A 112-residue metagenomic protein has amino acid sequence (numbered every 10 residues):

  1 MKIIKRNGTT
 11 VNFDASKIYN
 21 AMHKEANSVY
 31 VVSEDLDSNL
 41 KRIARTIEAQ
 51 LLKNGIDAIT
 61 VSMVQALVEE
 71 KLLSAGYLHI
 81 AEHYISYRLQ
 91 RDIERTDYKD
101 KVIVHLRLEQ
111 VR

Functional and structural regions predicted by a protein language model:
M1-R112: Extended catalytic cores of very large enzyme megasubunits
